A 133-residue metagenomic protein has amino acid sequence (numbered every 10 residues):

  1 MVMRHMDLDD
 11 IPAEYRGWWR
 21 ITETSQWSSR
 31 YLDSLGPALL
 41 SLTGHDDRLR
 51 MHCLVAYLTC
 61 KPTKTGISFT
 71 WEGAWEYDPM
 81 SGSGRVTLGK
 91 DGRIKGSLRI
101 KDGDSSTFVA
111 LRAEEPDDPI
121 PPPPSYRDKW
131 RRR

Functional and structural regions predicted by a protein language model:
V2-Y15, T24, D91-R93, L98-R133: Edge beta-strand at a domain terminus
D9, A13-R85, D128: Central antiparallel beta-sheet cores of small beta-barrel/beta-sandwich binding domains
